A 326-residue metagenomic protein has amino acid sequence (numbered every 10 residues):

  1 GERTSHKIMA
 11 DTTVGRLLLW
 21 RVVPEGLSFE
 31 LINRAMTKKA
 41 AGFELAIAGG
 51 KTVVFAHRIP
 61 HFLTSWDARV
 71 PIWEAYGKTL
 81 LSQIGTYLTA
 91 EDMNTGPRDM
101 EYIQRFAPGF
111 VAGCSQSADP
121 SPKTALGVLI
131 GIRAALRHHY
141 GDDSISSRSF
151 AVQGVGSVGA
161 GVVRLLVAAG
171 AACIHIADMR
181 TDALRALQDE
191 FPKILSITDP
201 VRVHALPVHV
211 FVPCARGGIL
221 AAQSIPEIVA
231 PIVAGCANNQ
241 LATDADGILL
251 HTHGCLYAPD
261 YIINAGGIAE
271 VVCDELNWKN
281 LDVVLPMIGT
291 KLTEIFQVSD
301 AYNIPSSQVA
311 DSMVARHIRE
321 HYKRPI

Functional and structural regions predicted by a protein language model:
G1-S115: N-terminal ligand-binding/catalytic initiation module
R3, I8, W20-S28, D67-P71 (+17 more regions): Conserved active-site and cofactor/substrate-binding residues in soluble primary-metabolism enzymes
M9-T13, F29-I32, V128-L136, V162 (+2 more regions): Buried hydrophobic packing segments
A40-L45, T86-E91, Y140-S149, I197 (+3 more regions): Flexible, glycine/charged-enriched surface loops at secondary-structure junctions
A112-S121, L256-Y257, D300-Y302: A short glycine/serine-rich beta->alpha loop
D119-V210: Glycine-rich phosphate/diphosphate-binding loop of Rossmann-like nucleotide-binding domains
L136, P231-I326: Adenosine-phosphate binding glycine-rich loop
T181-I262: Rossmann-like adenosine-cofactor binding region
